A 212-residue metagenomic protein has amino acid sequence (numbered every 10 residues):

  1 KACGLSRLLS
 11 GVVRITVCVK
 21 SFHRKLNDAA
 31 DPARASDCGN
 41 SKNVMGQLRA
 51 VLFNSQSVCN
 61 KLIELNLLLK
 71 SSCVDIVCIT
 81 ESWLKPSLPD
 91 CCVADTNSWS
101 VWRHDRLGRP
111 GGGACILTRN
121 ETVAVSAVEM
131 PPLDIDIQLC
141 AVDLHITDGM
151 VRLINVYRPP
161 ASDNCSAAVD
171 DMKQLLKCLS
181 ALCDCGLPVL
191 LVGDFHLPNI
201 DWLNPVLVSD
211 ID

Functional and structural regions predicted by a protein language model:
K1-D212: A shared catalytic/ligand-binding motif for oxyanion handling
